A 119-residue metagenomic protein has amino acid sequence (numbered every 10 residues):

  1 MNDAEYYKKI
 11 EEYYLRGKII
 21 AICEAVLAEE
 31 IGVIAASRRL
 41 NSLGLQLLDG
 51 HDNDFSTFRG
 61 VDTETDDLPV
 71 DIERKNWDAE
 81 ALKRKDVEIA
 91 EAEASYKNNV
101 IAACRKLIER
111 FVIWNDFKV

Functional and structural regions predicted by a protein language model:
M1-V119: Acidic, Ser/Pro/Thr-rich low-complexity regulatory regions and the short amphipathic helical interaction modules they
